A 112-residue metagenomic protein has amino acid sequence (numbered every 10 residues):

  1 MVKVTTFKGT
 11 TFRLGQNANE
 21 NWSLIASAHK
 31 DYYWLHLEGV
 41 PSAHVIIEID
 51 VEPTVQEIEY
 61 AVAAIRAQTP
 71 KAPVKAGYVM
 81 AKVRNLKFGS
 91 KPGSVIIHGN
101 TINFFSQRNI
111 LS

Functional and structural regions predicted by a protein language model:
M1-S112: Duplex nucleic acid-engaging cores and interfaces of nucleic-acid transaction enzymes
